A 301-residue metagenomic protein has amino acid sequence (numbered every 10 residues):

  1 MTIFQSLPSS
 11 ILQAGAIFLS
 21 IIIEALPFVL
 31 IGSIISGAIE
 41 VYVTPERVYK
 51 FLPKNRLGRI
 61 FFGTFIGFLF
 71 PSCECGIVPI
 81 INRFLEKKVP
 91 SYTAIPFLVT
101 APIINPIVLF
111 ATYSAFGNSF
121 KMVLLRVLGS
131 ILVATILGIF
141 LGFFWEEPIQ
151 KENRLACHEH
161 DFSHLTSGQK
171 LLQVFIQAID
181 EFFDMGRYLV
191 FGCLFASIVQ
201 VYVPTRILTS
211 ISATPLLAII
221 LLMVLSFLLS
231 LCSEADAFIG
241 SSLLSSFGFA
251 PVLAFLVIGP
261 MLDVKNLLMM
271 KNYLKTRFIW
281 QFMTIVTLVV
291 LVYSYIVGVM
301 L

Functional and structural regions predicted by a protein language model:
T2-I34, E46, K50, L124-M223 (+1 more regions): Selected transmembrane alpha-helices and immediately adjacent juxtamembrane segments of polytopic inner-membrane
E24, F28-I31, E40, T44 (+4 more regions): Short helix-loop boundary/capping segments at the starts of domains
S33, A38, T64, F68 (+7 more regions): Gly/Ser/Thr-rich helix-start
I35-I66, L208-A213, I239-G240: Membrane-embedded helical hairpins/re-entrant loop segments and their flanking transmembrane helices within multi-pass
A38-V43, Y202, V264-K265: Structural signal for the C-terminal ends of transmembrane alpha-helices and the immediately following loop
I60, T64, T93-A94, L288: Membrane-interface motifs of alpha-helical transmembrane segments
F70-L128, V203-L274, F278: Membrane-interfacial helix-loop connectors
